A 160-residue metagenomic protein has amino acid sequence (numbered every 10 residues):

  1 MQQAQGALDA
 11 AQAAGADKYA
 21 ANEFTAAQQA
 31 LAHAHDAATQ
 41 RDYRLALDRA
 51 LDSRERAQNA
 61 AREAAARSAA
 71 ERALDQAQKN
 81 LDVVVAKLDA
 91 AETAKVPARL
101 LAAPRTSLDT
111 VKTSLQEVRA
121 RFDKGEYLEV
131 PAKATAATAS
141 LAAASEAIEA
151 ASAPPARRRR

Functional and structural regions predicted by a protein language model:
M1-R160: Long, charged/polar, soluble alpha-helical segments
